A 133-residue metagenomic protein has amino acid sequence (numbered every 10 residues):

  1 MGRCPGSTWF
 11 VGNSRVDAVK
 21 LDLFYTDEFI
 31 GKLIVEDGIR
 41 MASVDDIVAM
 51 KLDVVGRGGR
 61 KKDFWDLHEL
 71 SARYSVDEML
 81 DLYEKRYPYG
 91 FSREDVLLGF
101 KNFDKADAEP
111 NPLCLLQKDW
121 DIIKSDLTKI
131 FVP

Functional and structural regions predicted by a protein language model:
M1-P133: Compositionally biased terminal segments of proteins
